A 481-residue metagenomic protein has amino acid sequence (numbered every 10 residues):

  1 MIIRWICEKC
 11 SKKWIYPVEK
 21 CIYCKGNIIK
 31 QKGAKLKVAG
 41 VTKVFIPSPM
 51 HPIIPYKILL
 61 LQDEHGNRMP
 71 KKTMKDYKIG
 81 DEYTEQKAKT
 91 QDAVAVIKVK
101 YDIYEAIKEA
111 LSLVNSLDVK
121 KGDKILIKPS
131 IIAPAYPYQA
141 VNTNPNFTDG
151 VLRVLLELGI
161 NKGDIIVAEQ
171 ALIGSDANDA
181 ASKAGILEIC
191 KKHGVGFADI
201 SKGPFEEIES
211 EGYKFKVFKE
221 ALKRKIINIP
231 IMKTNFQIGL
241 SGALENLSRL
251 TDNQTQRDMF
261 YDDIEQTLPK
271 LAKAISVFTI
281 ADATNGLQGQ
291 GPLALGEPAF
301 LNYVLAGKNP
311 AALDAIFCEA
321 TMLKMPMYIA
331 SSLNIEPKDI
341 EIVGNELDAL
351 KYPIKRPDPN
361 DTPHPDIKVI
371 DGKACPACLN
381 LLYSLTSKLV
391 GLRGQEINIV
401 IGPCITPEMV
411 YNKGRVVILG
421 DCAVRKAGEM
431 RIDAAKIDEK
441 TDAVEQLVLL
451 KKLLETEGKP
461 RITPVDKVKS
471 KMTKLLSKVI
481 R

Functional and structural regions predicted by a protein language model:
I2-R4, P17-V18, G372: Residues immediately within or flanking Cys/His clusters that coordinate Zn2+ in small zinc-binding modules
C7-C10, C21-C24: Short cysteine-rich clusters marking metal-coordination/redox-active sites
K13-W14, N27-I28: Cys/His-rich microdomains that often coordinate metals
W14, I54, V141-N144: Short, conserved glycine- and acidic-residue-centered signature motifs in active-site or ligand-binding loops
P17-Y23, I79-T84: Short coil-to-beta transition motif at edge beta-strands of beta-rich domains
K25-G26, T386: Iron-sulfur cluster-binding cysteine motifs and their immediate structural context in ferredoxin-like electron-transfer
G33-Q86, T90, V400-G402, P407-G428: Long, charge-rich boundary regions
A39, A88-R481: N-terminal and secondary-structure boundary signal
